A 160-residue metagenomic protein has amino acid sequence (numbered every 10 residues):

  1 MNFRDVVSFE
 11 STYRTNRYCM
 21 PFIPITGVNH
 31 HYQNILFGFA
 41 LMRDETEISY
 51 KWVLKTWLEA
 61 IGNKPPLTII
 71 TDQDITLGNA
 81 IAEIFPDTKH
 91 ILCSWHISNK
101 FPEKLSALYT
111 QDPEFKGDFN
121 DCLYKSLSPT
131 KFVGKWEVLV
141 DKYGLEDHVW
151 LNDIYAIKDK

Functional and structural regions predicted by a protein language model:
M1-I23, V28-N29, W150-Y155: Structured nucleic-acid-interacting core domains from mobile-element enzymes and related host factors, especially RNase
F9, I70-Q73: Short His-Asn-centered micro-motif
T12-R14, G27-H31, L41-D44, D74-T76 (+2 more regions): Conserved beta-strand elements of beta-rich interaction domains across eukaryotes, especially beta-propellers
R17-Y18, F39-G62: Active-site beta-loop-alpha junctions of metal-dependent nucleic acid enzymes, especially the RNase H-like/DDE
C19, P24, K51, H90-S94: Intracellular innate-immune signaling modules
M20-G27, F39, T56, N79: Contiguous, well-ordered alpha-helical segments that form the cores/surfaces of helical PPI scaffolds
N63-K64, I70, G78-K160: Extended amphipathic alpha-helical interaction segments
